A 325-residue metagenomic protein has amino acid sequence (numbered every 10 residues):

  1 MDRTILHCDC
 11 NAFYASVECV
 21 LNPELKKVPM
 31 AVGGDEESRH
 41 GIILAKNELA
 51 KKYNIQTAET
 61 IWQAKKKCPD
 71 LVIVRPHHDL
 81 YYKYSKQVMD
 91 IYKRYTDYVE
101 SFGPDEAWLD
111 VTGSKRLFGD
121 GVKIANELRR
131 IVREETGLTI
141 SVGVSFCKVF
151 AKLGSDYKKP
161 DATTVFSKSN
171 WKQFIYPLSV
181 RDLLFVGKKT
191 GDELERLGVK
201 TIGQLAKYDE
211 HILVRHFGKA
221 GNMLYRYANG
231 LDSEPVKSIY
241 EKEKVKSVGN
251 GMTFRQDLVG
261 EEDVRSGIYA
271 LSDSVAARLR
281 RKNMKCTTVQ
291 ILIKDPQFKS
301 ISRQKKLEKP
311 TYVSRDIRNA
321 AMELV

Functional and structural regions predicted by a protein language model:
M1-R226, I239, A277: Gly/Gly-Pro- and Ser/Thr-rich, intrinsically disordered tail segments characteristic of DNA damage-repair and tolerance
H7, T190-V325: DNA-contacting surface of Y-family translesion DNA polymerases
